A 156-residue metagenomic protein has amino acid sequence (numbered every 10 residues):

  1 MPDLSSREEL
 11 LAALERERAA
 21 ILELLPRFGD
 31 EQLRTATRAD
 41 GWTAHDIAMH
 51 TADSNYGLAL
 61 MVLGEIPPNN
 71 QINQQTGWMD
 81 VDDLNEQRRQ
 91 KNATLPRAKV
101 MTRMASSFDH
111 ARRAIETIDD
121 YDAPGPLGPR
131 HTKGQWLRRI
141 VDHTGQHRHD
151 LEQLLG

Functional and structural regions predicted by a protein language model:
M1-E15: Extreme N-terminal tail/first-helix region
D3-R7, R89-R97, P129-K133: A short, mixed-charge helix-start or loop-turn motif at secondary-structure junctions
L10, A36-T37, R89, V100 (+1 more regions): Generic anion/oxyanion-binding catalytic loop in active/binding sites
L11, E15, G41, A48 (+4 more regions): Generic structural concept
L14, R18-I21, L25, G29 (+5 more regions): Hydrophobic alpha-helical core bundles mediating ligand binding, dimerization, or RNAP-core interactions
L22, R34-D83, Y121-G156: Short, contiguous alpha-helical
M79-D122: Acidic/histidine-rich alpha-helical segments that form the ligand environment of transition-metal centers
